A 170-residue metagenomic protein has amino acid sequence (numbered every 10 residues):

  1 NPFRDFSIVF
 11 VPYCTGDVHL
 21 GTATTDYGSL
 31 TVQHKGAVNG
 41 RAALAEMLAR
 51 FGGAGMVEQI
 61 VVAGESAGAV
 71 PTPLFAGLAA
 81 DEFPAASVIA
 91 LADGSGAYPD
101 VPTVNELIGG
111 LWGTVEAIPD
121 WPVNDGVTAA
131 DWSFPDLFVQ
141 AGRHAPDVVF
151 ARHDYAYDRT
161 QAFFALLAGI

Functional and structural regions predicted by a protein language model:
N1, P71-T72, W132-P135: Short amphipathic alpha-helical surface micro-motifs
P2-K35: Cap/lid segment of the alpha/beta-hydrolase catalytic domain
P12, I60, G64: Short glycine- and Lys/Arg-enriched binding-loop motifs that mark or flank ligand-binding interfaces
T24-T25, Q33-V61, A76-I170: Surface cap/lid and interfacial helix-loop subdomains adjacent to catalytic sites that gate substrate access
G64, G68, T72: Gly/Ala-rich beta-loop-alpha elbow adjacent to hydrolase catalytic centers
